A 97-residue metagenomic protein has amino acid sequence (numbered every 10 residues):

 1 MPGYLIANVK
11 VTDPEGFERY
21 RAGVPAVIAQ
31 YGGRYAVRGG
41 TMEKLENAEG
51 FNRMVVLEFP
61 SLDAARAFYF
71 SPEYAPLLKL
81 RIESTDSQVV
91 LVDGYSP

Functional and structural regions predicted by a protein language model:
M1-R53, P60-F70, D93-P97: Short S/T/G/P-rich N-terminal loop/turn motif that feeds into the first structured element of a domain
R53-V55, S87-Q88: Generic beta-strand structural signal
L62-V90: C-terminal structural segments of small proteins and small subunits
